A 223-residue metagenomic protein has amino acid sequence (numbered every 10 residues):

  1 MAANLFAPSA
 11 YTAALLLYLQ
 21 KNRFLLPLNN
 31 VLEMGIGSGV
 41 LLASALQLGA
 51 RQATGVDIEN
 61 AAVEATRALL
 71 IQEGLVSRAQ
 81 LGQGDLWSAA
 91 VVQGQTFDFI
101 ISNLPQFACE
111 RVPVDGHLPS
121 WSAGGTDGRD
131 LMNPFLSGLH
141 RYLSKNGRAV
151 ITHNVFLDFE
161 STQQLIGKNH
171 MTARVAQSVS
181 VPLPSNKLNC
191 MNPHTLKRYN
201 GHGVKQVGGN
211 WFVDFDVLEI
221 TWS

Functional and structural regions predicted by a protein language model:
M1-S9: Class I SAM-dependent methyltransferase Rossmann-like catalytic core, especially the SAM/SAH-binding loop
A7, V40, N60-A61, D130 (+1 more regions): Short alpha-helical
Y11-Q93, F99-S102, F107-P113: Conserved SAM/SAH cofactor-binding pocket of Class I
G49, G116-P119, G167-K168: Glycine-rich, phosphate-binding/catalytic loops in enzymes
I101-P134: Mobile active-site "lid"/loop adjacent to the S-adenosyl-L-methionine
R129-K187: Conserved Class I SAM-dependent methyltransferase catalytic core
M171-L218: Class I S-adenosyl-L-methionine
I220-S223: Active-site beta-strand termini and strand-to-loop segments that position acidic
